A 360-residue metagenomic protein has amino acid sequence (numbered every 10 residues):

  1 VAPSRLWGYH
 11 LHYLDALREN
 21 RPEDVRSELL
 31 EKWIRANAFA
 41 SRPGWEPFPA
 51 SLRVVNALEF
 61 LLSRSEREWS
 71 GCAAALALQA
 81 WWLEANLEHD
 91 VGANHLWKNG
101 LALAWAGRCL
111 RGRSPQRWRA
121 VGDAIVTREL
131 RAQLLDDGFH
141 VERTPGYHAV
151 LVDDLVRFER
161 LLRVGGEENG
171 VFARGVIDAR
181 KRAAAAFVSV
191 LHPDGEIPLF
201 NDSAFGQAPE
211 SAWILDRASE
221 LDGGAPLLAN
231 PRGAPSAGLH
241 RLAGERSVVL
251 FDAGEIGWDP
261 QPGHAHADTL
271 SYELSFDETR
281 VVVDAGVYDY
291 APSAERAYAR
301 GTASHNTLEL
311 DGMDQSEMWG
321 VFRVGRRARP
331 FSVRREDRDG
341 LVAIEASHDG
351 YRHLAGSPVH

Functional and structural regions predicted by a protein language model:
R5-R180: Aromatic-lined, polymer-binding surfaces characteristic of secreted/periplasmic polysaccharide-degrading enzymes
R18, G244-R246, E255, L308 (+1 more regions): Short, flexible loop/turn elements at secondary-structure junctions
E68, P115, E129, G166 (+7 more regions): Hydrophobic/basic alpha-helical segments enriched in Actinobacteria
F139-V282, V287, V333-R338: Carbohydrate-active enzyme catalytic cores, enriched for enzymes that act on polyanionic acidic polysaccharides
A208, W258-Q261, Y290-S293, R326-R327 (+1 more regions): A short local loop/turn or secondary-structure capping micro-motif enriched for an aromatic residue
P235-V249, D314-H360: Extended, loop-rich substrate-binding clefts of extracytoplasmic carbohydrate-active enzymes
D268-R329: Active-site rim segments in enzyme catalytic domains, especially the processed small/beta chain of N-terminal
